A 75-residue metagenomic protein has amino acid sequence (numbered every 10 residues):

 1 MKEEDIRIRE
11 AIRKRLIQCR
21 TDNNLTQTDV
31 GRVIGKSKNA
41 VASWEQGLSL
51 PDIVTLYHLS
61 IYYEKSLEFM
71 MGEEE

Functional and structural regions predicted by a protein language model:
M1-D22: A short, Lys/Arg-rich alpha-helix, primarily the initiator
I17, T28, Y57: Residues within the helices of the helix-turn-helix
R20, G31, S60: The alpha-helix within a helix-turn-helix
T21, G35, Q46-L48, E75: Residue-level detection of the helix-turn-helix DNA-binding "recognition helix"
N23-S43: Short alpha-helical DNA-recognition segment
Q27, K38, L48-S49, L67: The DNA-contacting recognition helix of HTH DNA-binding domains and analogous helical DNA-recognition elements
V54-F69: DNA major-groove recognition helix of helix-turn-helix/homeodomain DNA-binding modules
F69-E75: Short amphipathic recognition helices of helix-turn-helix/homeodomain-type DNA-binding modules
